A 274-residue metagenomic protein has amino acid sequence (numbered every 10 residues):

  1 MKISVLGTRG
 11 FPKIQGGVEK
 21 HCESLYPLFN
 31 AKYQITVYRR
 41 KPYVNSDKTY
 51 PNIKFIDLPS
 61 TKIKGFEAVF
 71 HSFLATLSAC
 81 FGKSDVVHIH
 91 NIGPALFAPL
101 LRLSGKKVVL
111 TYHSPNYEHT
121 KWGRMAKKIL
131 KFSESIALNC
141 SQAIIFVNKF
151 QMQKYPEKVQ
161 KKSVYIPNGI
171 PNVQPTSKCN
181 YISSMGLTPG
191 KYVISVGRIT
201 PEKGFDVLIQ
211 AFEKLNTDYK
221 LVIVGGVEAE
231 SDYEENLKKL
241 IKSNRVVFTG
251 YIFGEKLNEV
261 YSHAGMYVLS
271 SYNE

Functional and structural regions predicted by a protein language model:
K20, K191, S195, T200-K214: A conserved mid-protein helix/loop that constitutes part of the nucleotide-sugar donor-binding site
F70, K107, Y117-I136: Nucleotide-sugar donor phosphate/pyrophosphate-binding loop at the beta->alpha transition of glycosyltransferases
L77-C80, L103, K127-I144: Membrane-proximal helix-turn-helix segments that form the acceptor-binding/catalytic region of lipid-linked
I89-P94: Short His-centered aromatic/hydrophobic patch
F150, G169: Carbohydrate-associated surface elements
E234-E255: Nucleotide-activated donor-binding/catalytic signature segment of Leloir-type glycosyltransferases, i.e., the conserved
Y251-I252, V260-A264: Short alpha-helical donor nucleotide-sugar binding micro-motif in glycosyltransferases
Y272-N273: Aromatic "clamp/platform" in nucleotide-sugar-dependent glycosyltransferases that forms part of the donor/acceptor
